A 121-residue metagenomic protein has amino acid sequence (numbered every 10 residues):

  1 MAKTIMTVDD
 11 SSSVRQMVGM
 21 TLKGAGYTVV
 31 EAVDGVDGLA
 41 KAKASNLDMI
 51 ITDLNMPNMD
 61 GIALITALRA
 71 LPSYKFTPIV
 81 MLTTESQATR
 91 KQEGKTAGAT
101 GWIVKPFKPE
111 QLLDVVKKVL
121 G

Functional and structural regions predicted by a protein language model:
Q16-G24: Charged docking surfaces used in two-component/phosphorelay signaling
G26-V33, K41: Short hydrophobic/Thr-rich beta-strand motif most characteristic of the beta2 strand and flanking loop of CheY-like
S45-I51: Active-site beta3 strand of CheY-like receiver
D53, T83: Active-site residues of response regulator receiver
M56: Receiver (REC) domain active-site loop signature in two-component systems and cognate sites in sensor histidine kinases
T100: Short, glycine/charged-rich "phosphate-handling" switch motifs in NTP-dependent and phosphotransfer domains
F107-V116: C-terminal output helix
